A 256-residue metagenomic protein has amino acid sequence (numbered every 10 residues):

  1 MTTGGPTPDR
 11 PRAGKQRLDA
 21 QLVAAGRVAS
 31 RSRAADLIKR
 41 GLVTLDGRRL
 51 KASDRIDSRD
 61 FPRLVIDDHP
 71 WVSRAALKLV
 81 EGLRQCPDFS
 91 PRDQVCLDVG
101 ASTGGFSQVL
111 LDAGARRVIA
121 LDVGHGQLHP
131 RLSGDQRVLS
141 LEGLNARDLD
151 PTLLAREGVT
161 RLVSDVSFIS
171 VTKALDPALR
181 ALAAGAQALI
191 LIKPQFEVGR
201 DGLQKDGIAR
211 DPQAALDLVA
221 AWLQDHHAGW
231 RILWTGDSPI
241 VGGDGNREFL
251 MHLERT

Functional and structural regions predicted by a protein language model:
T2-F61, V95: A basic, amphipathic helix-loop patch mediating RNA/tRNA/ribosome contacts
P91-S102: Conserved class I S-adenosyl-L-methionine
S102-S107, G124: Residues at the N-terminus of the alpha-helix immediately C-terminal to the conserved SAM/SAH-binding loop
L111-R117: Conserved S-adenosyl-L-methionine
I119-K173: S-adenosyl-L-methionine
T172-L189: A short glycine-rich, Lys/Arg-flanked "PGG" loop and its adjoining helix->strand segment in the class I
P194-R210: Short, glycine-/aromatic-enriched active-site segment of Class I SAM-dependent methyltransferases
I240-T256: Core SAM-dependent methyltransferase catalytic element
